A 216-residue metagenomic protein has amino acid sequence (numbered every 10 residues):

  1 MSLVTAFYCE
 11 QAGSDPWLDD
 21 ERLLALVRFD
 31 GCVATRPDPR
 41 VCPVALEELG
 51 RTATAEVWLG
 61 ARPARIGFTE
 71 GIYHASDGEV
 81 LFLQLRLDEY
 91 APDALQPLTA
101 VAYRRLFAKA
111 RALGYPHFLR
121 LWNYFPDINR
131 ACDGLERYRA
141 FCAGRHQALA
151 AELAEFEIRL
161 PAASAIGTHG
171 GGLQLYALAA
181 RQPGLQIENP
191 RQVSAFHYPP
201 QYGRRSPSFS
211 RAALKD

Functional and structural regions predicted by a protein language model:
M1-D216: N-terminal presequence-like segments and the immediate start of the first folded domain
